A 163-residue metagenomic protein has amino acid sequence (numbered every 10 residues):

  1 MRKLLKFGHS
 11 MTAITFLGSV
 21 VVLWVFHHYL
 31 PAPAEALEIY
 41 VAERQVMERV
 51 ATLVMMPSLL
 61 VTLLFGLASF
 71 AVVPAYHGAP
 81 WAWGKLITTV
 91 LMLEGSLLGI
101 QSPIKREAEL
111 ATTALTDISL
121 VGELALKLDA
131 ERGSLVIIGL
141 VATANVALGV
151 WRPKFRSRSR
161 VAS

Functional and structural regions predicted by a protein language model:
M1-S163: Polytopic transmembrane helical bundles with strong interfacial aromatic enrichment
